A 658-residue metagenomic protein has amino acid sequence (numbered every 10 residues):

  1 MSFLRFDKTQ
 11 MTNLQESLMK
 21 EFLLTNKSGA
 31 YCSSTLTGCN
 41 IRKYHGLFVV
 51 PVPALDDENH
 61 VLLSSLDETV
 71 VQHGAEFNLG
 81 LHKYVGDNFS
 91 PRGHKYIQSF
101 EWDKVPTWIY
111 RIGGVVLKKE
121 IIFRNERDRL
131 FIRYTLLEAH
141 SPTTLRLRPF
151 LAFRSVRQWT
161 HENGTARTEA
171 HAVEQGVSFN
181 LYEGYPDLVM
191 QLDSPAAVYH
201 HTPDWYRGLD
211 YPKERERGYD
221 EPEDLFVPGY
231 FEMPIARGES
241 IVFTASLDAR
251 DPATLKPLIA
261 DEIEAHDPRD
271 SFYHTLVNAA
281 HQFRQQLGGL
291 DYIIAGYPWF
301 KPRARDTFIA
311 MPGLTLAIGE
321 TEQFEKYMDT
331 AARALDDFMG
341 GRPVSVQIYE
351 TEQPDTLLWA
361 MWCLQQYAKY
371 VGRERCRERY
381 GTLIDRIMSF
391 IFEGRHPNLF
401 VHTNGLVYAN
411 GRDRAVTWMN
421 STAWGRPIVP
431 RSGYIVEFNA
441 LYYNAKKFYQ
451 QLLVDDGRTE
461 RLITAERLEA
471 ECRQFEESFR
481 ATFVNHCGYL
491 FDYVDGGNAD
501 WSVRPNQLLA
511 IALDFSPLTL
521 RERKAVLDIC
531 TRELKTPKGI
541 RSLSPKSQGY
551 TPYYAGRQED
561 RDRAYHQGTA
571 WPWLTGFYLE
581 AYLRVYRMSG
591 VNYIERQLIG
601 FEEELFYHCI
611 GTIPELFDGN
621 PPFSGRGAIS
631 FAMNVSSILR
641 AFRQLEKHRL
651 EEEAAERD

Functional and structural regions predicted by a protein language model:
M1-P268, P298, E320, A332 (+4 more regions): Terminal accessory carbohydrate-recognition/targeting modules of carbohydrate-active enzymes
L79-V105, I112-G114, D528-T536, S544-T551 (+3 more regions): Non-catalytic C-terminal accessory modules of carbohydrate-active enzymes
W102-R111, H171-G176, Y182-G184, S240 (+9 more regions): Glycan-recognition and catalytic cores of secretory/periplasmic carbohydrate-active enzymes
E138-A139, T160-N163, A172, L181 (+10 more regions): Aromatic-rich carbohydrate-recognition surfaces in CAZymes
R146, K256-P268, F272-A279, G319-R333 (+6 more regions): Extended, well-ordered alpha-helical scaffold segments
Y206-V242, L255, A265-Q365, S502 (+6 more regions): Substrate-binding groove/exosite segments of carbohydrate-active enzymes
H274, F392, L399-H402, Y443-Y554 (+2 more regions): Catalytic cores of carbohydrate-active enzymes
F283-P302, G340-W359, C363, Y367-Y370 (+4 more regions): Carbohydrate-binding/catalytic loop surfaces
